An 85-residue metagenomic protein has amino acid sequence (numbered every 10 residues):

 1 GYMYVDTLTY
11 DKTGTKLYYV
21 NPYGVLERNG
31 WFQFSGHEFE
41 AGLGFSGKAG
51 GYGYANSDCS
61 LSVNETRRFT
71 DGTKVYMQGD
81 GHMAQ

Functional and structural regions predicted by a protein language model:
G1-Q85: Extracellular adhesion/carbohydrate-binding repeat motifs centered on closely spaced tryptophans
